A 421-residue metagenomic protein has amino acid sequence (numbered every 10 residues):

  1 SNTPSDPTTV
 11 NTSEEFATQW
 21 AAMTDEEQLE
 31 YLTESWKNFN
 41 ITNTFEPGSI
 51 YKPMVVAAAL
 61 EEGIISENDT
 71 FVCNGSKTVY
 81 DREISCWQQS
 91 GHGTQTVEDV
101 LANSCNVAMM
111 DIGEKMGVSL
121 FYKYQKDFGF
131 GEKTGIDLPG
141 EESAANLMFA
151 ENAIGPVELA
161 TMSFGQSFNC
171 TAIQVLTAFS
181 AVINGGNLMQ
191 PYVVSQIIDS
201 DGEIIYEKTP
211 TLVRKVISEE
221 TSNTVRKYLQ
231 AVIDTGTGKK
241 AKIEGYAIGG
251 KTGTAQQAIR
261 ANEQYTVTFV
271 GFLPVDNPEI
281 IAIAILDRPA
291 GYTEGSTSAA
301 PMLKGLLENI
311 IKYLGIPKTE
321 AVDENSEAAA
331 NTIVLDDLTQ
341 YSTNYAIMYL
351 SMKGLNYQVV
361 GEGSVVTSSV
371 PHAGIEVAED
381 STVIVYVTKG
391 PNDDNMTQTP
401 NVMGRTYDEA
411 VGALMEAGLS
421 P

Functional and structural regions predicted by a protein language model:
S1-S49, M54-I283: Beta-lactam-recognizing serine transpeptidase/beta-lactamase-like catalytic domain environment
K208, G245, P274, A284-P421: Ligand-recognition elements built from short beta-strands and adjacent flexible loops
